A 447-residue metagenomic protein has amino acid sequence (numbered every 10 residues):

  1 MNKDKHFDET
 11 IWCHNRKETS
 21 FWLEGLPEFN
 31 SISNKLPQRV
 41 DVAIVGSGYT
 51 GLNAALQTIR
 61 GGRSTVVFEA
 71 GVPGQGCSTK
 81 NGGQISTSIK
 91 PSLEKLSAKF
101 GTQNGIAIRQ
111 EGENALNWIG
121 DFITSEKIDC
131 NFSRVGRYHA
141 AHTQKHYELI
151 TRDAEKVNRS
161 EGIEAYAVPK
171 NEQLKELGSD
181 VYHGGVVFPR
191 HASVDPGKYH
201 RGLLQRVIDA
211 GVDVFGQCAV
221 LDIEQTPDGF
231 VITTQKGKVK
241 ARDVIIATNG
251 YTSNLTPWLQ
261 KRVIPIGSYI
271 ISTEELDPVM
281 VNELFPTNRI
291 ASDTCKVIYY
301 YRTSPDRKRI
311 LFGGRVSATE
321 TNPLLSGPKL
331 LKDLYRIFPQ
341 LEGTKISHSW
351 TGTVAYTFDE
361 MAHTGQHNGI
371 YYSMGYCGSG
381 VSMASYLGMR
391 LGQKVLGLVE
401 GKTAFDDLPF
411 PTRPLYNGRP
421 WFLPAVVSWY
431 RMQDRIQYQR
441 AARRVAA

Functional and structural regions predicted by a protein language model:
M1-V42: Extreme N-terminal leader/targeting segments of oxidoreductases
V40-V67: N-terminal Rossmann-like FAD-binding beta1-loop-alpha1 element of flavoenzymes
R60-K80: Glycine-rich FAD pyrophosphate-binding loop
K80-E111: Glycine-rich active-site loop/strand segments that organize a redox cofactor
K99-R206: Rossmann-like flavin
N117, S125-S133, V220-D222, K238-N368: Active-site substrate-recognition segment that forms the wall of the catalytic cavity or substrate channel
K156, H183-R242: Helical element adjacent to the flavin cofactor pocket in flavoenzyme catalytic cores
E320-N322, G327-Y438: C-terminal catalytic lobe of FAD-dependent flavoproteins
